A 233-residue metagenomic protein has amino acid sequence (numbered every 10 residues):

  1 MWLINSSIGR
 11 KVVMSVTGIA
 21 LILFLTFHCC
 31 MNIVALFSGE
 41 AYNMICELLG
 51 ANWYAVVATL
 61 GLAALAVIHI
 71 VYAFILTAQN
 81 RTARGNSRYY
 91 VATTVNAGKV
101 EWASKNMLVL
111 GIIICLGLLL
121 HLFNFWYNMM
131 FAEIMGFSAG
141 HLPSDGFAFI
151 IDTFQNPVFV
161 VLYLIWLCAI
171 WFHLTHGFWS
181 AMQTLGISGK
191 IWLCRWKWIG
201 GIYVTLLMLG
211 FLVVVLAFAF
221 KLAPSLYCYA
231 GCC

Functional and structural regions predicted by a protein language model:
M1-C233: Membrane-embedded alpha-helical bundles that constitute the cytochrome b-like, heme-associated redox core of multi-pass
